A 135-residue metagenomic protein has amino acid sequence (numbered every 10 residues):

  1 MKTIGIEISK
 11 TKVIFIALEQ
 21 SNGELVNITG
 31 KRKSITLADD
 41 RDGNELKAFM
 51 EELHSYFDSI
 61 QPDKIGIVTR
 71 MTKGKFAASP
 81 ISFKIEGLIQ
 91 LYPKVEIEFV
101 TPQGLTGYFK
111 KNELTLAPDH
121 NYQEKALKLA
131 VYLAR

Functional and structural regions predicted by a protein language model:
K2-T3, T11-R135: Phosphate- and other anionic-substrate recognition elements at nucleic-acid/protein interfaces
E7: Short glycine/proline-centered loop/turn elements that form peptide/ligand docking sites
